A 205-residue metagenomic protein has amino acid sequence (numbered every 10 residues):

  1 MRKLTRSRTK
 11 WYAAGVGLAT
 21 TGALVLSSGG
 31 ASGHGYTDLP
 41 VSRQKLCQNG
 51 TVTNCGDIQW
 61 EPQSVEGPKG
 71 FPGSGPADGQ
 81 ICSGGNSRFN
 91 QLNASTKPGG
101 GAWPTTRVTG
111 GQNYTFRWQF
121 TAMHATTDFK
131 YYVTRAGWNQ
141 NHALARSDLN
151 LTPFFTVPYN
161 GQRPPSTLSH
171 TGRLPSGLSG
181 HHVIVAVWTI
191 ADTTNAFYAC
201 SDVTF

Functional and structural regions predicted by a protein language model:
M1-G33: Secretory targeting and sorting signals
S32-R146: N-terminal "mature-chain" segments and other terminal, solvent-exposed stretches
A125-T127, G180, F197: Short loop/turn segments at connectors of secondary-structure elements within structured domains
K130, T134, L178-T193: Internal, hydrophobic beta-strand segments that form the core of beta-sheet-rich folds
G137-W138, P175-G180, F205: A short, structured loop/turn motif at beta-sheet edges
L144-R173: Extracellular carbohydrate recognition and processing domains and analogous Trp-centered ligand-binding platforms
A196-F205: Short beta-strand elements
